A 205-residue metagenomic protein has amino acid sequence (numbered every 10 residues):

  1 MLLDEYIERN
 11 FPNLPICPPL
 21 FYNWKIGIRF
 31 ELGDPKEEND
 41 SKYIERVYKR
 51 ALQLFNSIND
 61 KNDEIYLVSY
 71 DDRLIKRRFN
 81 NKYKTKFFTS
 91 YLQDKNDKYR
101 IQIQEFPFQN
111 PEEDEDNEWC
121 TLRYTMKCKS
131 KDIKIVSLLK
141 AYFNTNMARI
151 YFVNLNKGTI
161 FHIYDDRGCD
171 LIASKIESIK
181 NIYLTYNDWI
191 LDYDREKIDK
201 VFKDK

Functional and structural regions predicted by a protein language model:
M1-F143: Extended, low-hydrophobicity segments enriched in charged/polar residues
I103, M147, G168: Broad gene-expression machinery/nucleic-acid interaction feature
F143-L155: Short linear interaction motifs
F152-K205: Alpha-helical oligomerization segments
